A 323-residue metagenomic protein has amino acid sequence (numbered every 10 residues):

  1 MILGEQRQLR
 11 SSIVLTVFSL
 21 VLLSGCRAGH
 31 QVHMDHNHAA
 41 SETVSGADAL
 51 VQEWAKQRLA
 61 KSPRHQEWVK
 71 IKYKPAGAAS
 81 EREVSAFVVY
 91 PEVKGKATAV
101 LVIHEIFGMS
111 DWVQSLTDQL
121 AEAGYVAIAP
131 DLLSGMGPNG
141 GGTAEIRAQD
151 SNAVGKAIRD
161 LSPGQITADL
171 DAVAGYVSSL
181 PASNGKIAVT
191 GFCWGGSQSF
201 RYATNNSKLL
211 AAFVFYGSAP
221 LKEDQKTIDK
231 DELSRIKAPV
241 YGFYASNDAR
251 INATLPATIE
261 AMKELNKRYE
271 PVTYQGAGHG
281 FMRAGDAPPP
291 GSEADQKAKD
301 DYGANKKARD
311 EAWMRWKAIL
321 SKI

Functional and structural regions predicted by a protein language model:
L23-G25: C-terminal motif of bacterial Sec signal peptides marking the signal peptidase cleavage site
Q31-S41, D48-A49, E53-A55, L59 (+3 more regions): Serine-hydrolase catalytic machinery in alpha/beta-hydrolase-like enzymes
P181-F192: Alpha/beta-hydrolase fold nucleophile elbow
G196-N206: Short glycine-enriched nucleophile-adjacent loop and the immediately C-terminal alpha-helix near the catalytic center
K208-S218: A conserved short beta-strand
I236, G242-Y244: Short beta-strand/loop motif that positions the catalytic acidic residue of the alpha/beta-hydrolase fold
N247-I251: Acidic catalytic loop of the alpha/beta-hydrolase fold
R268-I323: C-terminal catalytic histidine-bearing segment of alpha/beta-hydrolase fold enzymes
